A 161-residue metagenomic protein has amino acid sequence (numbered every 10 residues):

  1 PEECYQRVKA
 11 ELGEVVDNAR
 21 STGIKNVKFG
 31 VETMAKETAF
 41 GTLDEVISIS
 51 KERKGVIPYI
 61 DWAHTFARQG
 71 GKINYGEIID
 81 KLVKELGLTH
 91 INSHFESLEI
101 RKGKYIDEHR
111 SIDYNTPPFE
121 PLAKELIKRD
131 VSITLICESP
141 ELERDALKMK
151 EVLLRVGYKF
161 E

Functional and structural regions predicted by a protein language model:
P1-I60, A67: Active-site acidic/histidine proton-transfer and metal-coordination neighborhood in alpha/beta enzyme cores
K9-D17, L43-S50, G76-V83, F119-A123 (+1 more regions): Generic structural signal for well-ordered alpha-helices, preferentially at hydrophobic/aromatic core positions
N18-N26, K51-G55, L86-G87, K128-D130 (+1 more regions): Short helix-capping segments at alpha-helix termini
F29, D61, S93, L135: Conserved, mostly hydrophobic/aromatic
M34-A35, A63, E99, P140: Catalytic metal-binding/acid-base residues of hydrolase active sites
H64-S132: Gly/Pro-rich active-site loop or hairpin
T134-D145: A short, acidic, flexible beta-alpha connecting loop/helix-capping segment that sits on the rim of active
E143-F160: C-terminal helical cap(s) of enzyme catalytic domains, especially alpha/beta-barrels
